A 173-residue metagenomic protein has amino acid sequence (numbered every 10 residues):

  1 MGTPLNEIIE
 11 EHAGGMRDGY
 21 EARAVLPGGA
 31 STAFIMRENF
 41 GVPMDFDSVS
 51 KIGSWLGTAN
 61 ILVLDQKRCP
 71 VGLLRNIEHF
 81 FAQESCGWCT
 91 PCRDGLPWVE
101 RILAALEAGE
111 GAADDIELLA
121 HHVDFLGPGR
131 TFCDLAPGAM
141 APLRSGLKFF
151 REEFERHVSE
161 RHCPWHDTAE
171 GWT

Functional and structural regions predicted by a protein language model:
M1-T173: Redox cofactor-anchoring modules in respiratory/redox and cofactor-processing assemblies
